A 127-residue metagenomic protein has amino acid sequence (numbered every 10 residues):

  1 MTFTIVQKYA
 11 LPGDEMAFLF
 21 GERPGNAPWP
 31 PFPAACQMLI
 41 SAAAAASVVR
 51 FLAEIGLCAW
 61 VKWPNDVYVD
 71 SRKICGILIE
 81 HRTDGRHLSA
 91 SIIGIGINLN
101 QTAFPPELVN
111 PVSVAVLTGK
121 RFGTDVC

Functional and structural regions predicted by a protein language model:
M1-K8: Structural signature of FAD isoalloxazine-binding scaffolds in flavoprotein oxidoreductases
F3, D66, G96: Residue-level signal for inorganic ion chemistry
A10-P12: Catalytic strand-loop-helix junctions within cyclic-nucleotide turnover domains
D14-L19, W29-M38, A42-A59, V69-C127: Long, positively charged amphipathic alpha-helical accessory segments at protein N-termini or as interdomain linkers
